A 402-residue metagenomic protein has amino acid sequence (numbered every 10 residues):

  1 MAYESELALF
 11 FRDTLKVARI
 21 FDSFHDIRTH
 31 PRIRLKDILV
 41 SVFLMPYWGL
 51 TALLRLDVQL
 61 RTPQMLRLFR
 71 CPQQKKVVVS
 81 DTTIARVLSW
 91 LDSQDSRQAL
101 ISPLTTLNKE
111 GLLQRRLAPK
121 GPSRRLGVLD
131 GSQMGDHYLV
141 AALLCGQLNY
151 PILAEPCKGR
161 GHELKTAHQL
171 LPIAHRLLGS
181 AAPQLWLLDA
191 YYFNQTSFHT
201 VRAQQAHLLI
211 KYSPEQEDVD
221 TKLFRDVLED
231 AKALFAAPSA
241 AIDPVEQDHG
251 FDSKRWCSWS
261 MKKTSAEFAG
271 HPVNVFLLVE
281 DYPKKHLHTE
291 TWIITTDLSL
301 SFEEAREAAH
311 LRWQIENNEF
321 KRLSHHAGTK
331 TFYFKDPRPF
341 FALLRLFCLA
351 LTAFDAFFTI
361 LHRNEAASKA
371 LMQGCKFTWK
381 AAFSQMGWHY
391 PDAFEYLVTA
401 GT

Functional and structural regions predicted by a protein language model:
M1-K16, N274-P283: Acidic, low-complexity proline/glycine-rich segments
L7-F11, L56, L300-F334: Short amphipathic alpha-helical "interface-anchor" segments enriched in bulky aromatics
D13-I210: Conserved, well-structured functional cores that handle cations and Mg-NTP chemistry
A18-F21, R61-Q64, A231-S265, S324-T402: A short, flexible helix-boundary coil/loop motif
D37-S41, E319, A342-L349: Catalytic-loop motifs flanking and including active-site residues across diverse enzymes
L50-L53, Q314-E319, D355-H362: Intrinsically disordered or highly flexible coil/loop and linker segments, enriched in small and charged/polar residues
P156-N274: An internal, acidic/charged active-site-proximal segment that coordinates divalent cations and/or engages
S253-E290, T295, S299, E303-I315: ATP/pyrophosphate-binding catalytic subdomain of soluble kinases
